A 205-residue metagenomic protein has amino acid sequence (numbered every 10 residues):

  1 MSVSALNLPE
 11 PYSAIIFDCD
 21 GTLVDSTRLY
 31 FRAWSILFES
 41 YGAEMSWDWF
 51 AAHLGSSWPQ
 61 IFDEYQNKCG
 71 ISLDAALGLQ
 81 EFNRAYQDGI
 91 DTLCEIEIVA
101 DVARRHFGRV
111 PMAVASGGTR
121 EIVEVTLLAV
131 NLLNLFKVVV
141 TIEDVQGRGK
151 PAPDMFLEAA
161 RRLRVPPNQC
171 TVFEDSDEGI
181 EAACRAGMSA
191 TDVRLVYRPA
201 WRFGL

Functional and structural regions predicted by a protein language model:
M1-S13, R120-L205: Asp-based, Mg2+/Mn2+-dependent phosphohydrolase catalytic module
S2-A52, R185: Active-site neighborhood of HAD-like aspartate-dependent phosphohydrolases
L6, D88-V114, G118-E124: Short, acidic loop-to-helix structural element flanking the phosphoryl-transfer center in phosphate-processing enzymes
L23, M112-A115, V172: Conserved SAM-binding loop
L29, H53-S57, C94-I98, G118 (+2 more regions): Short beta->alpha linker loops
A33, I61, I98, I122-V125 (+1 more regions): Phosphate- and divalent-cation-binding pockets in alpha/beta enzyme and binding domains that engage nucleotide-derived
L37-F38, S57-I71, T126, A159-A160: Helix-loop "lid/cap" segments that line or gate small-molecule binding pockets
E44, E64-R104: Metal-dependent phosphoesterase signature
